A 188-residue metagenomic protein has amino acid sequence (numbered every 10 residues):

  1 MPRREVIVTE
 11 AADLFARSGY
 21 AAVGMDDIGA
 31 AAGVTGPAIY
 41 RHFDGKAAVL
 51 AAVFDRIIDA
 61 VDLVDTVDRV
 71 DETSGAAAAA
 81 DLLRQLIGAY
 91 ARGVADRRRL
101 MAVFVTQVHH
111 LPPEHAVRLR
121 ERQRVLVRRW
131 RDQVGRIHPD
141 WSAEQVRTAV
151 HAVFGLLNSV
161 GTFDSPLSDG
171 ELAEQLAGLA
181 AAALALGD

Functional and structural regions predicted by a protein language model:
M1-P2, E72-G75, D188: Actinobacteria-biased recognition of intrinsically disordered, low-complexity terminal regions
R3-V6, E10-A48, A52: Helix-turn-helix
V6-I7, A12-F15, Y20, L50 (+8 more regions): Short, structured motif recognition centered on aromatic/hydrophobic residues
A52, T66-D96: Hydrophobic alpha-helical connector segments
D55-V61: Short, basic, alpha-helical segments at the C-terminal edge of helix-turn-helix-like DNA-binding modules
V94-E114, T162: Amphipathic alpha-helical segments used for helix-helix packing
P113-H138, R147-T148: Amphipathic alpha-helical packing segments from all-alpha helical-bundle domains
W141-F163, G170-L184: Hydrophobic alpha-helical segments that form the core of small-molecule binding pockets and/or dimer interfaces
